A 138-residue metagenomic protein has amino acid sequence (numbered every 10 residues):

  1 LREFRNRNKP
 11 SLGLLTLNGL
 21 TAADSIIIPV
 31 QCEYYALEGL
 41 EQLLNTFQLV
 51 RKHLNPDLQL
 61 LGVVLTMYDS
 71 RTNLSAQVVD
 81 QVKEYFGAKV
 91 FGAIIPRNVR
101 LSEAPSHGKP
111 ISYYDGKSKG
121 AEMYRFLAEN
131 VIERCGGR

Functional and structural regions predicted by a protein language model:
L1-K9: Short, compositionally biased segments
L1-R2, L54, V99, A104-H107 (+1 more regions): P-loop/Walker-type NTP enzyme "switch/lid" segment
K9-V99: Conserved catalytic-core segment of NTP-binding enzymes
P105-M123: C-terminal boundary of histidine-terminating zinc-finger modules
Y124-V131: Hydrophobic "lid"/C-terminal helical patch of Rossmann-like NAD(P)-dependent dehydrogenase/epimerase domains
I132-R138: Generic C-terminal helix-cap and adjacent flexible tail
